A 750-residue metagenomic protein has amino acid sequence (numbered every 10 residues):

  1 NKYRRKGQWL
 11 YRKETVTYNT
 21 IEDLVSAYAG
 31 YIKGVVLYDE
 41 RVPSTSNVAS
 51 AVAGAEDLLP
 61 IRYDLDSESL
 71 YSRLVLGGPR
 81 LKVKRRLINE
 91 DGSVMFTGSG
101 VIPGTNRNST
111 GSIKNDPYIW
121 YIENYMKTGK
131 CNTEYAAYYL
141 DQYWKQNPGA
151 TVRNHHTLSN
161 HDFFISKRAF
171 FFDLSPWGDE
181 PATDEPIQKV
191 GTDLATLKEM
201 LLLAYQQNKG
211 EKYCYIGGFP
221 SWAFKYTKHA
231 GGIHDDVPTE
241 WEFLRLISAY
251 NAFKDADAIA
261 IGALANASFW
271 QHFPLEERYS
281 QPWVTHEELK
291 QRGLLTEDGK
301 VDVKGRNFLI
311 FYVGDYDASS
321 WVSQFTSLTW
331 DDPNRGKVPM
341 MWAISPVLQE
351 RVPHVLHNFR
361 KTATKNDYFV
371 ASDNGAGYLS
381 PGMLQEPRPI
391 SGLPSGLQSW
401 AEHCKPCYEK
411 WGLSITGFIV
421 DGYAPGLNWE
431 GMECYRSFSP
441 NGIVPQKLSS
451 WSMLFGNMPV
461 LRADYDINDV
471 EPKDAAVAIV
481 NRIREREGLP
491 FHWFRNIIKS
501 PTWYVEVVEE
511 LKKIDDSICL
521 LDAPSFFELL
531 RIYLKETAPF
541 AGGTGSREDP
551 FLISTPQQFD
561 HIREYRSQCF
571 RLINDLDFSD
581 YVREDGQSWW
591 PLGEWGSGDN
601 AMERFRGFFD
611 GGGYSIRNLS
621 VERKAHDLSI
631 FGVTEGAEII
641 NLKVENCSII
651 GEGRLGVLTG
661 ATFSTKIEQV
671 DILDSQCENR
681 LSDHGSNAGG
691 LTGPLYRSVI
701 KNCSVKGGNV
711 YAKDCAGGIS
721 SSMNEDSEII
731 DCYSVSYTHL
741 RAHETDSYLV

Functional and structural regions predicted by a protein language model:
N1-S268: Preference for solvent-exposed, low-hydrophobicity sequence contexts
L24-A29, L203-Q207, T285-F308, T329-N334 (+3 more regions): Short boundary motifs at domain starts and secondary-structure transition points
D193-S221, L309, G314-V322, S327 (+3 more regions): Catalytic grooves of carbohydrate-active enzymes
I233-V303, I310, A538-A541, G545 (+1 more regions): N-terminal module-boundary/linker segments of secreted carbohydrate-active enzymes
N266-R360: Active-site beta->alpha N-cap acidic-glycine motif
S345-P406, K410: Substrate-binding cleft of extracellular glycoside hydrolase catalytic domains
K361-Y368, P406-T416, S437, T665-K666 (+2 more regions): Secondary-structure boundary elements
T537-R741, V750: Surface-exposed repetitive/solenoidal architectures
